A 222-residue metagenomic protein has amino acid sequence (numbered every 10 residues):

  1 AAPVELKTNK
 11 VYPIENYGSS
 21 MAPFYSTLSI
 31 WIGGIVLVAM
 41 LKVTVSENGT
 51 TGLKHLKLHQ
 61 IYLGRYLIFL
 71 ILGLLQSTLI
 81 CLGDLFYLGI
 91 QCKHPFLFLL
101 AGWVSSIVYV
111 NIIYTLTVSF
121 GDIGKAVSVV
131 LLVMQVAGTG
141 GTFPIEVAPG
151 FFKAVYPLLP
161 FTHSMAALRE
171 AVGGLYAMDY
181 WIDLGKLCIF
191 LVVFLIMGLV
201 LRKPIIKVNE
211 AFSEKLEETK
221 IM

Functional and structural regions predicted by a protein language model:
A1, E5-M222: Membrane-spanning alpha-helical segments of multipass transporters and channels
